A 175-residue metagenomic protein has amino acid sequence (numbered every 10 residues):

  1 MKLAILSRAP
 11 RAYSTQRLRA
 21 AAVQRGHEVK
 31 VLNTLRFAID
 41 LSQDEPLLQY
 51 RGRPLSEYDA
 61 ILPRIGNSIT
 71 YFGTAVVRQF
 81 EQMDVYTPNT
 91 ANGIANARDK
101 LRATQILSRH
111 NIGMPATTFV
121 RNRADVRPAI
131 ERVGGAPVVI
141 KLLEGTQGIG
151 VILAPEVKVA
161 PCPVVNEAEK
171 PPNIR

Functional and structural regions predicted by a protein language model:
K2-A21, V29-V31, D40-L41, Q49-S56 (+2 more regions): Active-site nucleotide/adenylate-binding loops and adjacent lid/helix of ATP-dependent enzymes
G26: Short glycine-rich hinge loops at helix-strand junctions in the catalytic core of two-component histidine kinases
V31-F37, P63: A short, charged, and often flexible helix/loop element on the N-terminal side of the glycosyltransferase catalytic
L35, G66, L143: Anionic group-transfer/hydrolysis microenvironments
P46-I69: Short, structured active-site "lid" loops
I69-Y71, Q147: Short glycine-rich, flexible loops that bind phosphorylated cofactors or substrates
